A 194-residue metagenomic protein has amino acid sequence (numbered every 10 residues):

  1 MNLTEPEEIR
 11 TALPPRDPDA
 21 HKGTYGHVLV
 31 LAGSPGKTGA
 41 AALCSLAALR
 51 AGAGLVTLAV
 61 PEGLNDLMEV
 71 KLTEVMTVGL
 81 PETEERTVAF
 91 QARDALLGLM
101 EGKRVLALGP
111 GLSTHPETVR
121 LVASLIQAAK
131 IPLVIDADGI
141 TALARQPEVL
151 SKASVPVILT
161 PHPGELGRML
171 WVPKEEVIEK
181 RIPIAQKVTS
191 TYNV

Functional and structural regions predicted by a protein language model:
M1-V134, T141-L159, P163-V194: Small-residue (G/A/S/T)-rich helix-start motifs and N-terminal tracts that mark the onset
